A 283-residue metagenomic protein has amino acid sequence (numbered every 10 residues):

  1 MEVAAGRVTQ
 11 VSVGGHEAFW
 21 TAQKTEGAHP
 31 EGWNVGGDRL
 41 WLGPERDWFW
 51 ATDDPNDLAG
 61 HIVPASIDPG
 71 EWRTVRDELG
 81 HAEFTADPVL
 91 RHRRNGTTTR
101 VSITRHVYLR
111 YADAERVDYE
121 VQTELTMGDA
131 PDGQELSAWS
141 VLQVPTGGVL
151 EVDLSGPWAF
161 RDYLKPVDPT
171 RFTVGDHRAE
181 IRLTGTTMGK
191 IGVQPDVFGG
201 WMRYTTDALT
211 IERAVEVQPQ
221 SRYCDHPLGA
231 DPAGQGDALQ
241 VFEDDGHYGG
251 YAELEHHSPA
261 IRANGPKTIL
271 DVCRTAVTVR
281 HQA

Functional and structural regions predicted by a protein language model:
M1-E120, G128-E180, G185-A283: Surface-exposed acidic/polar loop and edge beta-strand patches at domain peripheries
T123: Substrate/cofactor-recognition hotspot
